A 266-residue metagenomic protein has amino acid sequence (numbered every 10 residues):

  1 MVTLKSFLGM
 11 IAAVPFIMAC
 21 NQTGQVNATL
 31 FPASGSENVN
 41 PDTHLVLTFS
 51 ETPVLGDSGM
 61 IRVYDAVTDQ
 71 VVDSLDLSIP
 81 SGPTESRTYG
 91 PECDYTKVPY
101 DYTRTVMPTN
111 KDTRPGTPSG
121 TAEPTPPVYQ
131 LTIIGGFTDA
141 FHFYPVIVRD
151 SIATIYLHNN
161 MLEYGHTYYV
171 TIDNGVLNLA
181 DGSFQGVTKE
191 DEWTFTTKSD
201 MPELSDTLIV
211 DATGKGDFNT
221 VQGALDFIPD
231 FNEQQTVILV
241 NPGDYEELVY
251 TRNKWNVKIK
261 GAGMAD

Functional and structural regions predicted by a protein language model:
M1-L8: Bacterial N-terminal signal peptides that target proteins for export
M18-A19: C-terminal motif of bacterial Sec signal peptides marking the signal peptidase cleavage site
Q22-P202: Acidic, low-complexity Ser/Thr/Gly/Pro-rich repeat segments typical of extracellular/periplasmic and surface-exposed
V46-T48, Y169-T171, V237-N241, K258-K260: Residues within well-ordered beta-strands of beta-sheet-rich folds
D206-L239: Acidic Gly/Asp/Thr-rich repetitive segments characteristic of extracellular carbohydrate-active and adhesion proteins
F231-L239, E247-D266: Beta-solenoid repeat scaffold
